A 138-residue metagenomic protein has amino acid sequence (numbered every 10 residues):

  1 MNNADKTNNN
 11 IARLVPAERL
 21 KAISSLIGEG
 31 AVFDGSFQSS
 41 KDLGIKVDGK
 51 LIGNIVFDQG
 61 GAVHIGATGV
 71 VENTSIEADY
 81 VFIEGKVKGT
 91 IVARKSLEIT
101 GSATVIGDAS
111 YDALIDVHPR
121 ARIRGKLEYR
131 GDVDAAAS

Functional and structural regions predicted by a protein language model:
M1-K46, K50, A62-V63, N73 (+3 more regions): Intrinsically disordered, low-complexity terminal regions
I55, G89-T90: Long, acidic/polar E/Q/S-rich protein-interaction regions used at subunit-assembly interfaces
G60, T68-G69: Beta-strand repeat architectures
G69, G89, V105-I106: Residue-level signal for alpha-helical context at structural boundaries
